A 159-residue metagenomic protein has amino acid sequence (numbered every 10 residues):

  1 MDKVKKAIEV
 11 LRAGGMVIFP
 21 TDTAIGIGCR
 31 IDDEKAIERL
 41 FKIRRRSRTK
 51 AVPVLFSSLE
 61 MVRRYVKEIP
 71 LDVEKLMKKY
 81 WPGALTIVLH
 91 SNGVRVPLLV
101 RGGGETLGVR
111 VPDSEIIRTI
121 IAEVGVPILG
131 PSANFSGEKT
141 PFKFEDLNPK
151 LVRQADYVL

Functional and structural regions predicted by a protein language model:
M1-L159: Active-site-adjacent structural elements in enzyme catalytic cores
